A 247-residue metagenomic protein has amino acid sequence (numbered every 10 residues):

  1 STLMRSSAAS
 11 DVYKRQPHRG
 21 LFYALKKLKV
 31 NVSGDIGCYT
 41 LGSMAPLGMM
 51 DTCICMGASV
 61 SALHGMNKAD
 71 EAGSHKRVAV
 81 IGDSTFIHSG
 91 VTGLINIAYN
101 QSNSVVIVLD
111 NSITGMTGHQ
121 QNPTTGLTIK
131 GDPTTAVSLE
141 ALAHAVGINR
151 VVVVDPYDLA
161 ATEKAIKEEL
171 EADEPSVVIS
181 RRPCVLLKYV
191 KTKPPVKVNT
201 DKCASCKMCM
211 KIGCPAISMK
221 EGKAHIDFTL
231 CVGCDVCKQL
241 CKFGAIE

Functional and structural regions predicted by a protein language model:
T2-A9, Y13: Single conserved hydrophobic/aromatic residue that forms the stacking wall/gate of nucleotide- or nucleobase-binding
K14-C38: Active-site cores of enzymes that catalyze phosphoryl transfer or operate on phosphate-rich substrates
R15, D35-I36, P156-Y157, S180-R182: Structural motif
R15, R19-F22, M56-V60, V91 (+7 more regions): Electropositive phosphate-/nucleotide-binding environments in soluble metabolic enzymes
V30-N31, C38-L41, G65-H75, P215-G222 (+2 more regions): Conserved helix-loop functional segments at active or binding sites
S43-I179, V190: Thiamine diphosphate
E168-M219: Glycine/aspartate-rich loop-and-adjacent alpha/beta segment that forms the canonical ThDP
A204-H225, V232, V236-E247: Iron-sulfur cluster-binding cysteine motifs and their immediate structural context in ferredoxin-like electron-transfer
